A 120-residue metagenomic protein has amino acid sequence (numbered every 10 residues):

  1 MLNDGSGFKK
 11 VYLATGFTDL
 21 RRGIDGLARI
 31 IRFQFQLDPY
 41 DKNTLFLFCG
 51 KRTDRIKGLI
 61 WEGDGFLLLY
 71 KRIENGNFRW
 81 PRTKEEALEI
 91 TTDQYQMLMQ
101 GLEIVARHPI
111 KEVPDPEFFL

Functional and structural regions predicted by a protein language model:
M1-L120: Polybasic/polar functional segments that serve as interface/processing modules
